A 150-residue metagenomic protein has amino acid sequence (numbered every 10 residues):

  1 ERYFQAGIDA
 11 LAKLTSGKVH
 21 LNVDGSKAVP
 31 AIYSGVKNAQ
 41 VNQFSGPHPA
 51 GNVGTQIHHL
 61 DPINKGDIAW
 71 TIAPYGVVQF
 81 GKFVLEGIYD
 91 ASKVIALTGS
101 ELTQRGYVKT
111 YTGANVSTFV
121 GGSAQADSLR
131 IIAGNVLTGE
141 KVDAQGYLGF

Functional and structural regions predicted by a protein language model:
E1-F150: Buried, small/hydrophobic-residue-enriched core segments of structured protein domains
